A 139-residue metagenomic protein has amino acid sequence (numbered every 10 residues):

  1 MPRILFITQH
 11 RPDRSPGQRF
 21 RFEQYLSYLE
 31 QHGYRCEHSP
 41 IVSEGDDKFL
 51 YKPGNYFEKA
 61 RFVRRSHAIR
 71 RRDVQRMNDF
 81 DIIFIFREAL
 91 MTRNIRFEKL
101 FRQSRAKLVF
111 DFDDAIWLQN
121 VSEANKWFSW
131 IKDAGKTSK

Functional and structural regions predicted by a protein language model:
M1-I41: N-terminal subdomain of nucleotide-sugar transferases
P16-R19, V63-R65, I131: Conserved phosphate-coordination/catalytic loops
E37-F49, D113-L118: Short connector loops at secondary-structure junctions
V42-R72: A short, charged, and often flexible helix/loop element on the N-terminal side of the glycosyltransferase catalytic
L50-Y51, N120-N125: Short acidic, glycine/proline-rich loop/turn micro-motifs
H67-D79, T92-F110, I116-W117, K126-K139: Membrane-proximal helix-turn-helix segments that form the acceptor-binding/catalytic region of lipid-linked
F86-M91: Short His-centered aromatic/hydrophobic patch
